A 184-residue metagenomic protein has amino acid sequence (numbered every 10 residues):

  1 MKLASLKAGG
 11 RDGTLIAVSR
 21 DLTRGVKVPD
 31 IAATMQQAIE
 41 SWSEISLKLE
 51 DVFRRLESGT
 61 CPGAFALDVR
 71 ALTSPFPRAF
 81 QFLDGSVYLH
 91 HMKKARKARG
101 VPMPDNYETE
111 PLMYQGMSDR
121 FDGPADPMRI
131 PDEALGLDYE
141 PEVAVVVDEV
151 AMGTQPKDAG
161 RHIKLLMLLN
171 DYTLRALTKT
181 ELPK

Functional and structural regions predicted by a protein language model:
M1-A8, D12, R20, P29 (+1 more regions): Active-site microenvironments in enzyme catalytic cores
I16: Short beta-strand-centered aromatic/proline hotspots
